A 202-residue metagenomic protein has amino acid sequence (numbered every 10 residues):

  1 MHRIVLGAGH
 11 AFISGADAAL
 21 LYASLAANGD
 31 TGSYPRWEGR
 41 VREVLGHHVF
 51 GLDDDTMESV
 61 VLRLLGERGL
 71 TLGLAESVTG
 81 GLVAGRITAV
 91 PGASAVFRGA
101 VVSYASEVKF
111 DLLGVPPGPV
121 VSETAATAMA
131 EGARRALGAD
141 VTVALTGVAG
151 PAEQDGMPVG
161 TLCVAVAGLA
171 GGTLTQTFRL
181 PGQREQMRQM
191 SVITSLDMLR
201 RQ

Functional and structural regions predicted by a protein language model:
M1-V5, S14, S33-Q202: Short alpha-helical segments enriched in small residues
A8, L20-Y22, T175: Short, solvent-exposed beta-strand edge segments and adjacent coil->beta transition regions
G9, A23, G160-L162: Change "...and in nucleic-acid phosphodiester-cleaving endonucleases..." to "...and in nucleic-acid processing enzymes
I13-G15, A19-W37: Terminal amphipathic helices with adjacent charged low-complexity linkers/tails
